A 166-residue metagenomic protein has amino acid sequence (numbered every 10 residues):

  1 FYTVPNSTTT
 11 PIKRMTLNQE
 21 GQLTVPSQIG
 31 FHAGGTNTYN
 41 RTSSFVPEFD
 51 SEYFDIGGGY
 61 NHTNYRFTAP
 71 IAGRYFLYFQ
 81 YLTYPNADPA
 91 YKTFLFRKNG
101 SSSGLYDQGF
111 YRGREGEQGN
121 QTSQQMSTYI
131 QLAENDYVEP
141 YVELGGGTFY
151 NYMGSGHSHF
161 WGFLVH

Functional and structural regions predicted by a protein language model:
F1-N6, N18-H166: Extracellular jelly-roll beta-sandwich "head" domains, especially the C-terminal globular C1q domain
T10-P11: Fibrous stalk/shaft segments of extracellular and virion attachment machinery
